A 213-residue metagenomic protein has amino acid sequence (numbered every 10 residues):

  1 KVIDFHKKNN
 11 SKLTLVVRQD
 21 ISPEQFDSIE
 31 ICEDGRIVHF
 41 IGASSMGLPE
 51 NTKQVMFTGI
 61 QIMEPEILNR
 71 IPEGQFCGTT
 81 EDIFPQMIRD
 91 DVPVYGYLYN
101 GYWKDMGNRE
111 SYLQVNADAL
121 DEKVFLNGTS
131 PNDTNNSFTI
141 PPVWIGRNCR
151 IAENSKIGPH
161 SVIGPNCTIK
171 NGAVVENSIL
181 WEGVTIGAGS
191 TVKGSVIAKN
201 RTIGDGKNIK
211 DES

Functional and structural regions predicted by a protein language model:
I3-K7, R18-P23, R36-F125: Catalytic-core segments of class I nucleotidyltransferases/pyrophosphorylases that form NMP-activated intermediates
L13-I31: Short beta-strand-to-loop element that shapes/binds the nucleotide-sugar donor at the catalytic cleft/hinge
L15, S28, I60-I62, V196: Conserved hydrophobic/aromatic beta-strand scaffold that supports enzyme active sites
I21-P23, K53-Q54, N136, P142 (+2 more regions): Short solvent-exposed loop/turn micro-motifs enriched in small/polar/acidic residues
I29-C32, M106, I197: Short beta-strand-to-turn element immediately C-terminal to the catalytic PLP-Schiff-base lysine in fold type I
G74-Q75, I88-K170, V174: Extended, small-residue-rich solenoid/repeat segments and analogous flexible loops that form exposed scaffolds
T168-S213: Glycine-rich hexapeptide-repeat left-handed beta-helix
